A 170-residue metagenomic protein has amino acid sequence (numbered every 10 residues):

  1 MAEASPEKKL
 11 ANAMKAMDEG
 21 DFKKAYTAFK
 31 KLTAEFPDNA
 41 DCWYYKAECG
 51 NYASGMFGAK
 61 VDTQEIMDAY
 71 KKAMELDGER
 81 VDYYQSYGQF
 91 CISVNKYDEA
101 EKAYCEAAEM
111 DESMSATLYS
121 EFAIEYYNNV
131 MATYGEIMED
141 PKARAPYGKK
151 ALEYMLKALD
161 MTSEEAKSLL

Functional and structural regions predicted by a protein language model:
E3, P37, G78, E112-S113 (+1 more regions): Short coil turns that delineate tetratricopeptide repeat
A4-D38, N51-V61: Alpha-helical segment of the N-proximal tetratricopeptide repeat
E7, D41, D82, S115-T117 (+1 more regions): Start-of-helix register in tetratricopeptide repeats
M14, E48, G55, Q89 (+2 more regions): Residue-level recognition of tetratricopeptide repeat
D18, K30-A34, D68-E75, K102-M110 (+1 more regions): Conserved structural position within tetratricopeptide repeats
Y45-K46, S86, E121, L169: Canonical tetratricopeptide repeat
